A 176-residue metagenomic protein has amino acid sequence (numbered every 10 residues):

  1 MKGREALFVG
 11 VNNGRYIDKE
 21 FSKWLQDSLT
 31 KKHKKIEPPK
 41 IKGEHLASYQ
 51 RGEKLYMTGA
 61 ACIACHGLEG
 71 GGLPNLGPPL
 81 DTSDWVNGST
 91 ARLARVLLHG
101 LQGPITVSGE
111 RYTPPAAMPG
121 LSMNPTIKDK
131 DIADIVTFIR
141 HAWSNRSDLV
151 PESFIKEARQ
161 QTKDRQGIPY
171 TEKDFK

Functional and structural regions predicted by a protein language model:
G3-Y49, V107-A116, G120-K176: Flexible coil segments in periplasmic/lumen-exposed cytochrome c-class electron-transfer proteins
P39-I41, Y56, L80-T82: A broad, low-specificity signal for short, low-complexity segments enriched in glycine/proline and polar/charged
H45-L73, W85-H99: Sequence/structural segment immediately N-terminal to covalent heme-attachment motifs in c-type and related
A60, P79-R95, H99, G103-V107 (+1 more regions): Electron-transfer interface patches adjacent to heme c in soluble/periplasmic c-type cytochromes and di-/multiheme
C65-L68, S83, L121, A158: Small disulfide-bonded, cysteine-rich extracellular recognition modules and tandem repeats
G72-G77, P114-A116: Short acidic (Asp/Glu) and glycine-rich catalytic loops that position anionic groups and cofactors
